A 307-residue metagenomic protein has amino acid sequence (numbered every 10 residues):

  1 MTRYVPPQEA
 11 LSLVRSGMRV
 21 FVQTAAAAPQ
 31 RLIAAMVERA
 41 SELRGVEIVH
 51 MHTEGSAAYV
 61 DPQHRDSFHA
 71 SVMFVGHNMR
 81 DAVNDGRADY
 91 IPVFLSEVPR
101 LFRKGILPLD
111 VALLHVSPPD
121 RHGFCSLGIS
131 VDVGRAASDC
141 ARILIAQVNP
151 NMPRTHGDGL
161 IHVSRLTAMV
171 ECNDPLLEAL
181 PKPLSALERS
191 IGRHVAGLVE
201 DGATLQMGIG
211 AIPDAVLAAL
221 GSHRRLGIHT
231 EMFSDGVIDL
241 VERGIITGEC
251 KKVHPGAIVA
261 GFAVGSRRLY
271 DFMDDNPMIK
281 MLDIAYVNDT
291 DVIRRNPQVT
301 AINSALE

Functional and structural regions predicted by a protein language model:
M1-E307: Conserved alpha/beta enzyme-core scaffold
